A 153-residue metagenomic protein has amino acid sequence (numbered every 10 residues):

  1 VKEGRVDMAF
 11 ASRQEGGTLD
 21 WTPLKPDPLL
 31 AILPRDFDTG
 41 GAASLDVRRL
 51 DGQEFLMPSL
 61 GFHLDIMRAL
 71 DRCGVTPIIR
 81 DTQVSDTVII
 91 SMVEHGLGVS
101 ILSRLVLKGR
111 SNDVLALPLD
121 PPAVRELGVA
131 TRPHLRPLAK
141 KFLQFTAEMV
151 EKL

Functional and structural regions predicted by a protein language model:
V1-L33, G41, I89, V93-L97 (+1 more regions): Short beta-strand-centered segments that line the small-molecule binding cleft or hinge of alpha/beta clamshell
G4-R5, P23, R49, E54 (+3 more regions): Conserved functional loop/turn residues at catalytic and ligand-binding sites
F10, W21, A31-I32, F55 (+5 more regions): Generic preference for hydrophobic
A11-R13, M57, T76-V88: Short beta-strand-to-loop elements that line the ligand-binding cleft of bilobed periplasmic-binding protein-like
T18-S59, V124-H134: Hydrophobic/proline-rich hinge and linker segments of small-molecule sensing/allosteric domains, predominantly
T39, Q53-G74, R136-K141, L153: Secondary-structure junction motif
F62, R80-K108: C-terminal regulatory/effector modules of DNA-binding transcriptional regulators
L115-L153: A late-sequence structural motif
